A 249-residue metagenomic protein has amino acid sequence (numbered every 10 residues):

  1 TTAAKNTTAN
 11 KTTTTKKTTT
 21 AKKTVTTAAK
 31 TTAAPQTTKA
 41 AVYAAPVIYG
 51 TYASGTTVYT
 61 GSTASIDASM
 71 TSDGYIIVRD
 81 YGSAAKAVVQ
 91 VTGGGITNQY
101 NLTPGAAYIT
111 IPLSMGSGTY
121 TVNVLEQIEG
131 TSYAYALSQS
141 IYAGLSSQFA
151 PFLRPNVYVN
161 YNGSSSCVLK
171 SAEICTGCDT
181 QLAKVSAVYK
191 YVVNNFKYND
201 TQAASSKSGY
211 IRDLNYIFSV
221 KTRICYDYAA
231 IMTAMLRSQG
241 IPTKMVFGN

Functional and structural regions predicted by a protein language model:
T1-L182: N-terminal accessory/pre-domain segments preceding catalytic cores
K39-A41, A85, A204-S206, S219-Y228: A broad, low-specificity signal for short, low-complexity segments enriched in glycine/proline and polar/charged
Y120, Y133, F152, Y189-Y191 (+2 more regions): Aromatic side chains
N156-V220, I231: Secondary-structure boundary elements
N215-S219, I224-Y226, M245-N249: Peptidoglycan cell-wall recognition and remodeling modules
Y228-N249: Hydrophobic/aromatic-rich core segments of domains that either
